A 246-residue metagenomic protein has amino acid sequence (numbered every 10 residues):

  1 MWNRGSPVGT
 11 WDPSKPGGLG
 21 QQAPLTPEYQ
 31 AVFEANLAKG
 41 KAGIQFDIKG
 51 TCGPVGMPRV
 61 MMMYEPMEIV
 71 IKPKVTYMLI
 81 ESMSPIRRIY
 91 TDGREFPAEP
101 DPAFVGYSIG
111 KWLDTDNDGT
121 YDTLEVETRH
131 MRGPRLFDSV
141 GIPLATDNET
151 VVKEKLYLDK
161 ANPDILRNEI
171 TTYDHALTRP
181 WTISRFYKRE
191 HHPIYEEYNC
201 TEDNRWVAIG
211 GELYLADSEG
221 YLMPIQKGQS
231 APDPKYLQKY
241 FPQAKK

Functional and structural regions predicted by a protein language model:
M1-K246: PEST-like low-complexity, intrinsically disordered acidic/proline/serine-rich tracts that flank trafficking/processing
